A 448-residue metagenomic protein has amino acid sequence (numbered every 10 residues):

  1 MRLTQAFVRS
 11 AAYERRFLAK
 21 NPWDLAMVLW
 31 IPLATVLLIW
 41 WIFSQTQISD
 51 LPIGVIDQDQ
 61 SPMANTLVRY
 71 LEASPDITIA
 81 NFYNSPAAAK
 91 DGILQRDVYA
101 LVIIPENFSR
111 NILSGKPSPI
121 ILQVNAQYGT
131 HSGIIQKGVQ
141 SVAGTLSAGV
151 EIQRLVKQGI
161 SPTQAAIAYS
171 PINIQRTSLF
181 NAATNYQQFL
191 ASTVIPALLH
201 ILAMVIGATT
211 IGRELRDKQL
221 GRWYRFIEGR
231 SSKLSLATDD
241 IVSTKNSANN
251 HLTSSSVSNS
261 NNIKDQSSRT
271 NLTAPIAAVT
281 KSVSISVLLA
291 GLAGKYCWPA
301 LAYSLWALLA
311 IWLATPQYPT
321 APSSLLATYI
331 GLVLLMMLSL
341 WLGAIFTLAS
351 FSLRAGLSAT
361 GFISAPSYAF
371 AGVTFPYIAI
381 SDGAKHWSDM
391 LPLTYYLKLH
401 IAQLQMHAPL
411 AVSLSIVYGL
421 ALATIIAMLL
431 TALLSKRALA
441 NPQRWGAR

Functional and structural regions predicted by a protein language model:
M1-A11, S282, G383-P392: Short, membrane-interfacial amphipathic segments enriched in basic
M1-Q188, D240-H251, S255, N261-L272 (+1 more regions): Extracytoplasmic/periplasmic domains immediately adjacent to an N-terminal transmembrane anchor in multi-pass membrane
R16, L179, N185-S192, P196 (+6 more regions): Cytosol-facing boundaries of transmembrane alpha helices in integral membrane proteins
M63-L67, G138, G207, Q219 (+2 more regions): Hydrophobic alpha-helical segments typical of transmembrane helices and their membrane-interface/capping positions
R96, S114-K116, K218, T244 (+2 more regions): Short loop/turn hinge sites at secondary-structure boundaries
L190-A248, K264-A349, L353-Y368: Transmembrane alpha-helical segments that form the functional core of multipass membrane systems
L301, L305-R448: Membrane-spanning alpha-helical segments of multipass transporters and channels
